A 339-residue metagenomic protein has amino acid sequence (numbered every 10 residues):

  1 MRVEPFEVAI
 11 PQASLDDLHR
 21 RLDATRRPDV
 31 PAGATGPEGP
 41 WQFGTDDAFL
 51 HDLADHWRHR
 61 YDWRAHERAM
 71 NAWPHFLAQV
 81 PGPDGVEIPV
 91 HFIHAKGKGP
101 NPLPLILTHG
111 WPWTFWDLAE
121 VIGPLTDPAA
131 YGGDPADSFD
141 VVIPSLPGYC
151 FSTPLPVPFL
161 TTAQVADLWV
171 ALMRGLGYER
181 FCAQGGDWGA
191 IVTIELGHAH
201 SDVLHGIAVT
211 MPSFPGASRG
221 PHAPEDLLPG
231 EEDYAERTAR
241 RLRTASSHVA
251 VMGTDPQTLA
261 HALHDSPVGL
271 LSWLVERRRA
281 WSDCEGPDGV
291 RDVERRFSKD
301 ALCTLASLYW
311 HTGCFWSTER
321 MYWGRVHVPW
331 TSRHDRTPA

Functional and structural regions predicted by a protein language model:
L15-K96, S317-S332: Non-catalytic accessory segments flanking enzyme active sites
W63-A65, G133, L146-L160, I194 (+1 more regions): Glycine-rich "HGGG/HGxG" loop immediately N-terminal to the catalytic nucleophile of the alpha/beta-hydrolase
K98-F151: Conserved HGGG/HGGXW glycine-rich cap/lid loop of the alpha/beta-hydrolase fold
P124-Y131, A136-S138, L176-A235: Conserved hydrolase catalytic core segment
V157-G175: Alpha/beta-hydrolase active-site loop
H222-P256, R333-R336: The feature captures the conserved acid-bearing segment of alpha/beta-hydrolase catalytic domains
M252-A339: C-terminal subdomain of alpha/beta-hydrolase-fold enzymes, centered on the catalytic histidine and its supporting
